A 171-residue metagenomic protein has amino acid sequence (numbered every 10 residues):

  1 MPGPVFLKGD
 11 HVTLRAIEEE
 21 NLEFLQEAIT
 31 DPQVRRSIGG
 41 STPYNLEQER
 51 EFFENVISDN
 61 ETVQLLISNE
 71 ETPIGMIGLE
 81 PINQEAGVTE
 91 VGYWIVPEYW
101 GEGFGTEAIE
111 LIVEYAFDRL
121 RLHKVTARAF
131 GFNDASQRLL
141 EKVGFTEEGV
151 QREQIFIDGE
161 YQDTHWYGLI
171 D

Functional and structural regions predicted by a protein language model:
M1-T13, I17-I29, S68-D171: Acyl-donor (CoA/ACP) binding surface of acyl/acetyltransferases
P2-V5, P43, E61: Proline-rich low-complexity regions
P32-Q33, N60, L120: Structural motif
Q33-E54: Conserved GNAT-fold acetyl-CoA-binding loop/helix
R36-I38, Q64-I67, T164: Short, hydrophobic secondary-structure boundary micro-motifs
F53-L66, G75: A short helix-loop-beta-strand connector motif used in the catalytic cores of GNAT acetyltransferases and, in some
